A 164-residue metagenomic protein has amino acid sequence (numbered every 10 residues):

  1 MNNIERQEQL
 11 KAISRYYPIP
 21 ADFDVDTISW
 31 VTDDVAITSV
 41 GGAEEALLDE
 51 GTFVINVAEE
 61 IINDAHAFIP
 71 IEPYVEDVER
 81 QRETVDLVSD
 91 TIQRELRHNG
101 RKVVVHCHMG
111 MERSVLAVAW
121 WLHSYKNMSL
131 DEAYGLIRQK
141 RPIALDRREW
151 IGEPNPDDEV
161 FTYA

Functional and structural regions predicted by a protein language model:
M1-A21: N-terminal glycine-/charge-rich "phosphate-binding" loop or analogous flexible N-terminal tail
E5-E8, A12, L87, E132 (+1 more regions): Exposed alpha-helical structural elements
Y16-V105, W120-P156: Cysteine-based protein phosphatase catalytic domain of the PTP/DSP
M111-L116: Glycine-rich nucleophile elbow surrounding the catalytic serine of serine-hydrolase chemistry
P156-A164: The feature captures the conserved acid-bearing segment of alpha/beta-hydrolase catalytic domains
